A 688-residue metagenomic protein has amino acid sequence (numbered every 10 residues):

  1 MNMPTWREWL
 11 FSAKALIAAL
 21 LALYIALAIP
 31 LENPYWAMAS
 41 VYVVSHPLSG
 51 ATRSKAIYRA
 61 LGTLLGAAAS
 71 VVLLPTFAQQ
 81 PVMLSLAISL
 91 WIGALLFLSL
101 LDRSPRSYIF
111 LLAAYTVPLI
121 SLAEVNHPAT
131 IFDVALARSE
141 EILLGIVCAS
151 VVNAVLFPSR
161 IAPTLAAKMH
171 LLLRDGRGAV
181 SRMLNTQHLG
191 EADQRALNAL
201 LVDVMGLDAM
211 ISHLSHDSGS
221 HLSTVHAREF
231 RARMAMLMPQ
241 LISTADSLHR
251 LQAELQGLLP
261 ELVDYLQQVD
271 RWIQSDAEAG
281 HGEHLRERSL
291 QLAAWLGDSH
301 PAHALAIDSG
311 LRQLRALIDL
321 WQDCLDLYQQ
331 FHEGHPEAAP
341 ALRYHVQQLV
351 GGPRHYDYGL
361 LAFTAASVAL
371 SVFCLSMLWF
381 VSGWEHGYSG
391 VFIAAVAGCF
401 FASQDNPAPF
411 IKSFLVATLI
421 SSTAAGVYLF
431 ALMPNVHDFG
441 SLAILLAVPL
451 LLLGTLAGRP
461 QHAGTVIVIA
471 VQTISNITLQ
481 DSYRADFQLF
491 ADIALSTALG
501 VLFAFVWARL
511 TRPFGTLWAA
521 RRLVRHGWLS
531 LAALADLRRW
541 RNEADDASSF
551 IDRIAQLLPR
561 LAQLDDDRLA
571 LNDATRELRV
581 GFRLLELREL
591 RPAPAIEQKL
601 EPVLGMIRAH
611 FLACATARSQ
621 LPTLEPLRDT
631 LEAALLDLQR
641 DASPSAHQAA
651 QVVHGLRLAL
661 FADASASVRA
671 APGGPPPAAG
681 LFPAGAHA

Functional and structural regions predicted by a protein language model:
M1-G219, S223, D326, Q330-D573 (+2 more regions): A transmembrane helix-and-boundary motif of multi-pass membrane transporters/channels
L172-M183, A227-Q347, R583-A688: Soluble C-terminal extramembrane regulatory/interaction domains of multi-pass membrane proteins
L537-T616: C-terminal accessory regions
